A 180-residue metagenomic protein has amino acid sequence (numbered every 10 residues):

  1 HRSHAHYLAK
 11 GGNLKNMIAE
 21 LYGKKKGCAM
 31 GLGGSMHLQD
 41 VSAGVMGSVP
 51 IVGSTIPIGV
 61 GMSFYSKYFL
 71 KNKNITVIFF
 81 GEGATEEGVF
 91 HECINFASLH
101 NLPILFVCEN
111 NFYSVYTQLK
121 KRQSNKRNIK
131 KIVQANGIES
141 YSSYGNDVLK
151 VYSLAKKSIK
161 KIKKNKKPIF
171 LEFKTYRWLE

Functional and structural regions predicted by a protein language model:
H1-H100, Q118-N125, I129-K130, A135-G137: Cofactor-binding active-site loop characterized by glycine-rich and histidine/acidic residues
A5, N111-V115, R177-L179: Short gly/pro/ser/thr-enriched loop/turn and capping motifs at secondary-structure boundaries
H6-K10, V151-L154, E180: Short, solvent-exposed polar/charged micro-motifs at secondary-structure junctions
G33, P103, P168-F170: Broad gene-expression machinery/nucleic-acid interaction feature
I75-F80, L105-V107, F170-E172: Structural motif
V89-F90, E109, E180: Short, function-defining helix-loop hinge/capping sites that tune catalysis or transport
L99-L102, E109-K166: Ligand/cofactor pocket segment of small-molecule handling proteins
K161-E180: Glycine/aspartate-rich loop-and-adjacent alpha/beta segment that forms the canonical ThDP
